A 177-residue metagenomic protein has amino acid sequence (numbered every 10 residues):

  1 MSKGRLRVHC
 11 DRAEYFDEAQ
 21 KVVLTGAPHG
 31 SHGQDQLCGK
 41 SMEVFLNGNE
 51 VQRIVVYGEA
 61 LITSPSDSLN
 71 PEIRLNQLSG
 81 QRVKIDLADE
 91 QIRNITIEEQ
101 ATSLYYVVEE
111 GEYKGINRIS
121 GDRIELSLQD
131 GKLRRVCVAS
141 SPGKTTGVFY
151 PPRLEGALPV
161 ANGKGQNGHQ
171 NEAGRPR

Functional and structural regions predicted by a protein language model:
M1-R177: Mature-chain termini and adjacent capping regions
